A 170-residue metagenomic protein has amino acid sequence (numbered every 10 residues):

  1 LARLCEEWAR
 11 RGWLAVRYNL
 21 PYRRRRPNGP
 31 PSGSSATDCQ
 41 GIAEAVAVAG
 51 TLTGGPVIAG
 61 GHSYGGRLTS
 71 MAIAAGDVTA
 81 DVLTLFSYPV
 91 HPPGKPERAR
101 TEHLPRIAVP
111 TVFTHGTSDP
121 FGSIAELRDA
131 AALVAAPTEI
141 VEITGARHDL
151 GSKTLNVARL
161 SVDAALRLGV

Functional and structural regions predicted by a protein language model:
L1, E97-R100, V109, S123-A131: Short alpha-helix in the alpha/beta-hydrolase fold that links the catalytic acid
L1-P56: Serine-hydrolase catalytic machinery in alpha/beta-hydrolase-like enzymes
L20-R25, V90, R147-H148: Alpha/beta-hydrolase active-site loop signature
I42-R106: Primarily recognizes the serine-hydrolase "nucleophile elbow" in alpha/beta-hydrolase and SGNH/GDSL folds
I107-A108, F113-H115, D119: Short beta-strand/loop motif that positions the catalytic acidic residue of the alpha/beta-hydrolase fold
T117-G122, H148-D149: Acidic catalytic loop of the alpha/beta-hydrolase fold
L133-D149: Catalytic histidine neighborhood in serine/cysteine hydrolases with alpha/beta-hydrolase-type architecture
A146-A158: Catalytic histidine-centered segment of alpha/beta-hydrolase-like enzymes
